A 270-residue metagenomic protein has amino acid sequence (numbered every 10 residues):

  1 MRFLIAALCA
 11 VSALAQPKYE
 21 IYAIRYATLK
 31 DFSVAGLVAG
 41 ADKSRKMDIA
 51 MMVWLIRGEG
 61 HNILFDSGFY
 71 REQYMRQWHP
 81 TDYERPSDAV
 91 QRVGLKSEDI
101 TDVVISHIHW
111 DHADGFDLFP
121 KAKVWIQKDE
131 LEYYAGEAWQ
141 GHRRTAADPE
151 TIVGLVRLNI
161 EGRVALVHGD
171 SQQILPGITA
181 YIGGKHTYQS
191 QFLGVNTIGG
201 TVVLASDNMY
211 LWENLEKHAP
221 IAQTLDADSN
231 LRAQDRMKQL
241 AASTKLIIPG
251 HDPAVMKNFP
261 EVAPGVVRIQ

Functional and structural regions predicted by a protein language model:
M1-A6: Sec-dependent signal peptide recognition, specifically the positively charged N-region followed immediately by
A10-S12: N-terminal signal peptide c-region/cleavage motif recognized by signal peptidases
Q16, E84-L95, D99, D129-I182 (+1 more regions): Metallo-beta-lactamase
E20-R25, A41, K46-D48, V53-R57 (+3 more regions): Core dinuclear metal-dependent hydrolase active-site scaffold
Y26-A27, S67-Y70, I108, D129-E130 (+3 more regions): Active-site metal-binding loops of divalent metal-dependent hydrolases
D31-V53, R57-D102: Pre-active-site segment of Zn-dependent metallo-hydrolases
P80-S87, Y188-Q270: Cap/insert and terminal regions of metallo-dependent hydrolase folds
I100-D111: Metallo-beta-lactamase
